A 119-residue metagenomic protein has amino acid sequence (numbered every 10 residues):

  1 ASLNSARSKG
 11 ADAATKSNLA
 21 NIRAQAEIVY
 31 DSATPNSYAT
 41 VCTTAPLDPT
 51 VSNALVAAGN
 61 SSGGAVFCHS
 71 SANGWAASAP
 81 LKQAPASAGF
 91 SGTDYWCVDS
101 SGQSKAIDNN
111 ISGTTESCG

Functional and structural regions predicted by a protein language model:
A1-A20, I28-D31: Amphipathic alpha-helical segments typified by the pilin-like N-terminal helix that continues immediately C-terminal
A24-G119: Periplasmic/extracellular, small/polar-rich flexible segments of pilin-like filament-forming proteins
